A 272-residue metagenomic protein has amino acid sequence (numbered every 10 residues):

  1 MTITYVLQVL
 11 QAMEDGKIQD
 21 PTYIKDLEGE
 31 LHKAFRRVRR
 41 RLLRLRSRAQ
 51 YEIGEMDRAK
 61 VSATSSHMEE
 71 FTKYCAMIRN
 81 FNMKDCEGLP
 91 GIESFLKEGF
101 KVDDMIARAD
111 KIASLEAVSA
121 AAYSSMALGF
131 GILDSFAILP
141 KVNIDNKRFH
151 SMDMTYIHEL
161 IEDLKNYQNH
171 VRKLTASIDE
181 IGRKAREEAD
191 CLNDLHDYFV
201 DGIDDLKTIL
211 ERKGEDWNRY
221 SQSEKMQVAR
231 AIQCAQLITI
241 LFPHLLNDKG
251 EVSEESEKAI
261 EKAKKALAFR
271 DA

Functional and structural regions predicted by a protein language model:
T2-Y5, D110-Y123, E188-D190, L195-A272: Long, helix-rich, hydrophobic modules that act as membrane-proximal anchors or helical bundle/coiled-coil regulators
I3-Y5, P21, L89, S94 (+1 more regions): Hydrophobic transmembrane signal anchors and adjacent membrane-proximal interface regions, especially in viral
Y5-S47, F130-S177, I181: Membrane-engaging insertion elements
L7, Q11-D26, F100-Y123, K147 (+6 more regions): Amphipathic alpha-helical hairpins/coiled-coils and adjacent low-complexity
P21-K25, F95, G99, N218-S221 (+1 more regions): Short, structured coil/loop segments at alpha-helix boundaries
F35, D57, G214-N218: Fe-S-dependent hydro-lyases/dehydratases of central metabolism
V38, L45, A49-E52, M56 (+7 more regions): Alpha-helical heptad-repeat coiled-coil segments that mediate oligomerization/polymerization in large
S47-G131: Add "or lipid-surface remodeling" -> "...that mediate pore formation, membrane permeabilization, membrane fusion
